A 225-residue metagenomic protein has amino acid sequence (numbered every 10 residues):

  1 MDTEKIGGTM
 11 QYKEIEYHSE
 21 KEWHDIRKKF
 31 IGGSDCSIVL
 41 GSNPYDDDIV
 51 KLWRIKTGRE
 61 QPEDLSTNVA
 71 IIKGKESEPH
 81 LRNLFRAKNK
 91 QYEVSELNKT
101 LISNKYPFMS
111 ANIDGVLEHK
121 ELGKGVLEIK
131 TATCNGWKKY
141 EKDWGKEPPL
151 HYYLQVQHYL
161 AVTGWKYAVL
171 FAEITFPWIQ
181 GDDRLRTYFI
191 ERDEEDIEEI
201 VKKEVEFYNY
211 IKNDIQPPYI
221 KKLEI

Functional and structural regions predicted by a protein language model:
M1-E76: Charged, glycine-rich intrinsically disordered N-terminal tails and low-complexity linkers that flank
G41, R54, G58, F108 (+2 more regions): Glycine-centered secondary-structure boundary/capping sites
N43, I71-P79, P149, E194-V201: Generic detection of long, well-ordered alpha-helical segments
V50, R82, V156: Generic structural marker for isolated residues within well-ordered, non-membrane alpha-helices of soluble domains
I71-S95: Acidic-basic catalytic patches of nuclease active cores, encompassing PD-(D/E)XK and other metal-cofactor nuclease
K88-I113, L117-K212: Nucleic-acid nuclease catalytic cores
N209-I225: Helix-loop elements that line ligand-binding/catalytic pockets
